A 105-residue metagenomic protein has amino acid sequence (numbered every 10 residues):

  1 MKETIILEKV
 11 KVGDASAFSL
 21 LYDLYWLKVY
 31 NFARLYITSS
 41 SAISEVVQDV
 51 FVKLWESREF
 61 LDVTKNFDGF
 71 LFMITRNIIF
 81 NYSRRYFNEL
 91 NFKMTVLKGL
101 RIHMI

Functional and structural regions predicted by a protein language model:
M1-K28: N-terminal module of bacterial RNA polymerase sigma factors
K2, S40-E56: Conserved RNAP core-binding helix
K11-V12, F51-N66, R85-Y86: Sigma70-family region 2
S19, N31, S41-S44, K65 (+1 more regions): Residue-level preference for short helical/loop micro-motifs built around acidic side chains
D23-S40: Amphipathic, Lys/Arg- and hydrophobic-enriched alpha-helical face
E45-V52, K65-N77: Structural recognition of an alpha-helix C-terminal capping motif at a helix-to-coil junction
E59-D62, M73-F92: Arg/Lys-rich amphipathic alpha helix in sigma70-family domain 2
K98-I105: Acidic, proline/glycine-rich intrinsically disordered inter-domain spacer in sigma factors
